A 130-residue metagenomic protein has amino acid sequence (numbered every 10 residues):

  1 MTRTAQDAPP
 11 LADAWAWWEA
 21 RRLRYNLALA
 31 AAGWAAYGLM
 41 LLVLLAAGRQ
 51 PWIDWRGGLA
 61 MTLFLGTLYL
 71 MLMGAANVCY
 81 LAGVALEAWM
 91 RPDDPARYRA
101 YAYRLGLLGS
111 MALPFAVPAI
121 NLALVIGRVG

Functional and structural regions predicted by a protein language model:
M1-F64: Membrane-associated alpha-helix detector
G48, W52, G83-D94, R128-V129: Membrane-interfacial segments
R56-E87: Short alpha-helical packing/oligomerization segments
W89-L108: Cytoplasmic juxtamembrane regions at transmembrane-helix boundaries
P118-G130: Juxtamembrane boundary at the C-terminal end of a transmembrane helix
